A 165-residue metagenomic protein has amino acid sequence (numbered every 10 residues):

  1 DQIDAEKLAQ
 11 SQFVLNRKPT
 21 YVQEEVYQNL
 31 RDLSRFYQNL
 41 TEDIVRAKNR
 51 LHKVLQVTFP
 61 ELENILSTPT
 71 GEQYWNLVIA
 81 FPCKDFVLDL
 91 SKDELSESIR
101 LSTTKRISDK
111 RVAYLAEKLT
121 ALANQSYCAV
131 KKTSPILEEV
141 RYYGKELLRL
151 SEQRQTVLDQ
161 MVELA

Functional and structural regions predicted by a protein language model:
D1-A165: A detector of single, family-specific signature residues that are central to catalytic or substrate-handling motifs
